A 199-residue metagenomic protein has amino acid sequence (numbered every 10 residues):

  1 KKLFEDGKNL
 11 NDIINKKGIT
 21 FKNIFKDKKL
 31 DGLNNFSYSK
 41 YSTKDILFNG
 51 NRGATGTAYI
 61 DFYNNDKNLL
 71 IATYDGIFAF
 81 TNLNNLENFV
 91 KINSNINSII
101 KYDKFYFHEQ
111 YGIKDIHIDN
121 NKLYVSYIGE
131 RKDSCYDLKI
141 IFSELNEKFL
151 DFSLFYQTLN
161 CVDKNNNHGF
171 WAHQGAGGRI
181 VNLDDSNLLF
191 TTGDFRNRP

Functional and structural regions predicted by a protein language model:
F4-P199: Acidic, Gly/Ser/Thr-rich repeat motifs that build Ca2+-stabilized beta-propeller blades
